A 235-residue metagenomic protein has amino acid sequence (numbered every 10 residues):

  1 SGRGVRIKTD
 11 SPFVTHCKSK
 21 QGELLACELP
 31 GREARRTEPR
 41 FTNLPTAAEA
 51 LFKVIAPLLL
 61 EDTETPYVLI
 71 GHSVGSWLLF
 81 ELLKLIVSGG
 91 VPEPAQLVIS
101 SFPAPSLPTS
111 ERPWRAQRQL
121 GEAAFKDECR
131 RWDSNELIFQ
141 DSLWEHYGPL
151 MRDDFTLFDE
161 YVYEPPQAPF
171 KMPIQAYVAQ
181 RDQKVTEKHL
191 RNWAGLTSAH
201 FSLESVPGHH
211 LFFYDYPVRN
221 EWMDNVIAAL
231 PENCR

Functional and structural regions predicted by a protein language model:
S1-G2, H72, V178: The conserved beta1-alpha1 loop
S1-Y67, P103-A124, P207-L211, N233: Active-site catalytic motif of lipid deacylating hydrolases and related acyltransferases
I7, A56-L60, K84-R235: Alpha/beta hydrolase fold serine-hydrolase catalytic domain that processes acyl esters and thioesters
V14, L79, L83-I86: A conserved amphipathic alpha-helix that caps or lines the catalytic cleft of carbohydrate- and lipid-modifying enzymes
V68, H72, Q96-V98: Residue in the alpha/beta-hydrolase core beta-strand immediately N-terminal to the catalytic nucleophile
G71-G75, L79: Gly/Ala-rich beta-loop-alpha elbow adjacent to hydrolase catalytic centers
